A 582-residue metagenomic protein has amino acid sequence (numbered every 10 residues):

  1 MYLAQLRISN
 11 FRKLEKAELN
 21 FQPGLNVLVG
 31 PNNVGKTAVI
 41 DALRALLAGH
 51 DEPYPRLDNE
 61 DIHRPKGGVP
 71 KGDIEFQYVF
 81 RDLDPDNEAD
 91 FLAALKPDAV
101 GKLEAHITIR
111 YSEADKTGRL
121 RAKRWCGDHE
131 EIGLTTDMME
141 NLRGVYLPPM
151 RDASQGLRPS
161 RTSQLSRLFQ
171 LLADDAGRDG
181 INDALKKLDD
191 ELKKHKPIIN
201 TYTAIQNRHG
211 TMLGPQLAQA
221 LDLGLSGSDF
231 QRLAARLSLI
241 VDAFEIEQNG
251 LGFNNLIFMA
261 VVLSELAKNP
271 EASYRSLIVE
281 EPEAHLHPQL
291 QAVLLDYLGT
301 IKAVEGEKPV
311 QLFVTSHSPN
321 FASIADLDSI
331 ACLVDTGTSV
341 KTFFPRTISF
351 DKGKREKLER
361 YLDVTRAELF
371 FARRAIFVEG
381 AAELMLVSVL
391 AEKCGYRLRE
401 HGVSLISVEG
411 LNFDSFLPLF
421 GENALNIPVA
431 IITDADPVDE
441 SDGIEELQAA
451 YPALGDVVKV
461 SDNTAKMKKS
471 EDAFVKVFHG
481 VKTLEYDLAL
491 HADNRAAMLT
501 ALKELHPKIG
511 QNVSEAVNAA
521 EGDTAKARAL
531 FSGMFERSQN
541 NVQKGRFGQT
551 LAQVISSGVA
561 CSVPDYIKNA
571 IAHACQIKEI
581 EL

Functional and structural regions predicted by a protein language model:
M1-V29, N33-A48, R232-A234, L239-T365 (+3 more regions): Switch/communication elements of ASCE P-loop NTPase nucleotide-binding domains
N20, P31, G67-K71, V100-K102 (+6 more regions): Conserved catalytic network of the ASCE P-loop NTPase/AAA+ motor domain
I40-V100: Conserved P-loop NTP-binding catalytic core
A48-G72, N269-A272, E305-K308, T338 (+2 more regions): Flexible phosphate/Mg2+-sensing switch loops adjacent to catalytic phosphate-binding sites
K71-F76, K102-I107, E140-G144, S273-Y274 (+4 more regions): Short glycine-/polar-rich loops that comprise or flank the Walker A/P-loop and associated switch/sensor motifs
E75, L83-G180, K186: Electropositive, glycine-dotted interaction segments that contact anionic polymers or phosphate-rich ligands
K123, G156-P159, S166-V279, E440-S441: Extended helical coiled-coil dimerization/tether regions that scaffold and oligomerize large DNA-maintenance assemblies
A325, A331-L582: Acidic, divalent-metal-binding catalytic cores of TOPRIM and closely related two-metal-ion phosphodiester/pyrophosphate
